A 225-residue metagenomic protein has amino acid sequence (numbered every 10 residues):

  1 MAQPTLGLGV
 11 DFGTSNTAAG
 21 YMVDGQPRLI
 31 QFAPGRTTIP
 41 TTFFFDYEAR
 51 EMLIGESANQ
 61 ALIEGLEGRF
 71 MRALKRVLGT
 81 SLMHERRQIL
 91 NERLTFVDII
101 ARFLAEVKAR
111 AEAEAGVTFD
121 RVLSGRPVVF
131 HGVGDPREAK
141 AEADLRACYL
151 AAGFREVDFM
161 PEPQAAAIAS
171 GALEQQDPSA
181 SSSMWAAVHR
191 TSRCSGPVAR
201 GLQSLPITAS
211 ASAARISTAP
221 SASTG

Functional and structural regions predicted by a protein language model:
A2-L29, G171-S204: Gly/Thr-rich phosphate-binding beta-strand-loop-beta motif of the actin/hexokinase/Hsp70
F12-N16, A165, V188-H189, S212-A219: Conserved A3 ("GATE") glycine/threonine-rich loop of ANL adenylate-forming enzymes
G25-L150, P220-S221: Phosphate-binding loop and its immediate beta->loop->alpha context in nucleotide/phosphate-handling enzymes
F32-G35, L94-T95, D158-Q164, A211-S212: Active-site nucleophile and cofactor-binding loops and adjacent substrate-binding regions of central metabolic enzymes
I39-E48, I63, P197-G225: Glycine-rich phosphate-binding loop plus the immediately following alpha-helix
A111, A115-G116, A141-S181: Hydrophobic, small-residue-rich alpha-helical packing segments that form membrane-like cores
V128, P163, A186-A187: Short, flexible loop/turn elements at secondary-structure junctions
V133-P136, K140, D177-S181, T208-I216: Alpha-helix capping and helix-loop boundary segments enriched in small/acidic/polar residues
